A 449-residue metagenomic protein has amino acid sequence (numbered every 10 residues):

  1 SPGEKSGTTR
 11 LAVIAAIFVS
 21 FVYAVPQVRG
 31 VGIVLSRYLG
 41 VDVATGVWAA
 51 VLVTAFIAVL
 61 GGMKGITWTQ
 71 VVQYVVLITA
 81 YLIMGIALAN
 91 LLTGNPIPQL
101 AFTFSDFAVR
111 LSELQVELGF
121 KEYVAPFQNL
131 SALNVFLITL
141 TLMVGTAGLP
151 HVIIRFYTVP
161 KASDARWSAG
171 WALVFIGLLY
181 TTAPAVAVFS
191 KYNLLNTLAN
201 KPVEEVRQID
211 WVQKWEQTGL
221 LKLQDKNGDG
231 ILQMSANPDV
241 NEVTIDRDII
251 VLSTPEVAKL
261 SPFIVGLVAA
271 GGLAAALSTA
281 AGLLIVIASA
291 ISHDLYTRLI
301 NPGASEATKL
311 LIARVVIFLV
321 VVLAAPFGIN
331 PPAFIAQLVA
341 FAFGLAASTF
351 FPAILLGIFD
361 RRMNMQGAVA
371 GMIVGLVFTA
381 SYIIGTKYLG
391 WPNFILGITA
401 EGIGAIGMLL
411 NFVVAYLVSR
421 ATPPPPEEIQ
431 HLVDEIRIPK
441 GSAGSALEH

Functional and structural regions predicted by a protein language model:
S1-H449: Membrane-embedded helix-loop-helix hairpins and adjacent transmembrane boundary segments in multi-pass transporters
